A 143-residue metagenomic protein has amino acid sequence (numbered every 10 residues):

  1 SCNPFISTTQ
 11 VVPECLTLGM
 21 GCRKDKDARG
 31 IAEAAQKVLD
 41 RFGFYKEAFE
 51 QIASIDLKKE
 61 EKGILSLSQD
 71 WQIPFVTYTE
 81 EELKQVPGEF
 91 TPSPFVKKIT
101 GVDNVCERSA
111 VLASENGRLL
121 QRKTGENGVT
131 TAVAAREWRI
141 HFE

Functional and structural regions predicted by a protein language model:
S1-K58, R136: Conserved mixed alpha/beta catalytic, RNA-binding, or beta-rich assembly cores of soluble enzyme, regulatory
S1-P4, Q10-V11, C106-E143: C-terminal edge-of-domain segments
C15-L18, E50-Q51, V76, N116-L120 (+1 more regions): Structural motif
D27, D56-K59, V96-T100, K123: Catalytic cores of large soluble enzymes that bind and process phosphate-bearing ligands
D27, E60-I64, Q85-P87, G128-V129: Short active-site-adjacent structural elements
A32, Q36, L65, V105-S109: Predominant activation on well-ordered alpha-helical scaffold segments within soluble catalytic domains
A34, E61, V76: Short acidic/glycine-rich loops and adjacent helix/strand connectors that line catalytic pockets where negatively
I64-N104: Long, charge-dense
